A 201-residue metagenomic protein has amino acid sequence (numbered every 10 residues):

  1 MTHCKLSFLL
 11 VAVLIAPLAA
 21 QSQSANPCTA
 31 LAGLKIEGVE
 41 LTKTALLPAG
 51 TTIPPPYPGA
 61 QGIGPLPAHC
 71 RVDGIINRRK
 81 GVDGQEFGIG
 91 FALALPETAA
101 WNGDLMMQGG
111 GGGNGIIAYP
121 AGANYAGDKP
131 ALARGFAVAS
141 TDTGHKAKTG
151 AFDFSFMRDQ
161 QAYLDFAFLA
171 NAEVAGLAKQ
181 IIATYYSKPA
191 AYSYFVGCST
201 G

Functional and structural regions predicted by a protein language model:
M1-C4: N-terminal secretory signal peptides that target proteins for export/translocation
S7-P17: Bacterial N-terminal signal peptides
Q21-N102, I117, G122-A126: Catalytic-loop region of hydrolases
N77, T98, G110-N114, T143-G144 (+1 more regions): An acidic- and aromatic-residue-enriched active-site/binding cleft used to recognize and process polar
N102, G110-S187: Cap/lid segment of the alpha/beta-hydrolase catalytic domain
K188-S199: Alpha/beta-hydrolase fold nucleophile elbow
